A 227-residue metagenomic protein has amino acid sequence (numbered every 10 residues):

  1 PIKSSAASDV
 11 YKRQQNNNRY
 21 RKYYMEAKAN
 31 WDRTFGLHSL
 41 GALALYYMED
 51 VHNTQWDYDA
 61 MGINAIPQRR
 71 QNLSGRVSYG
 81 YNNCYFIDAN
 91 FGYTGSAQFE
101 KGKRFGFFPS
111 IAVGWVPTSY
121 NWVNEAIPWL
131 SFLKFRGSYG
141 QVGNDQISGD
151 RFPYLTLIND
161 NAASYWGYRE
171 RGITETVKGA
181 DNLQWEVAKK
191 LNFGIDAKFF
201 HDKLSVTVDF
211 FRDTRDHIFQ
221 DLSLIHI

Functional and structural regions predicted by a protein language model:
P1-A7: Positively charged, low-complexity/disordered segments
S8-I225: Extracellular/periplasmic, surface-exposed regions of secreted and cell-surface proteins
